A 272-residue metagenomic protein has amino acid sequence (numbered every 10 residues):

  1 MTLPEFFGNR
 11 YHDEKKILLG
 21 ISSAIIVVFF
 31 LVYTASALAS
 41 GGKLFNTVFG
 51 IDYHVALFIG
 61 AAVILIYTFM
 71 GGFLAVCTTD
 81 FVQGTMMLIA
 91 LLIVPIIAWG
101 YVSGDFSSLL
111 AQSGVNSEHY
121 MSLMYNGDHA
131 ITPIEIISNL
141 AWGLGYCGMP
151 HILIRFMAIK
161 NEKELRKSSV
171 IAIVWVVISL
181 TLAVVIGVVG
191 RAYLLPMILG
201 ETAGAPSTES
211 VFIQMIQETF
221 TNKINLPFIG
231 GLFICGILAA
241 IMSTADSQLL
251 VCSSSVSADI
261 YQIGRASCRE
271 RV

Functional and structural regions predicted by a protein language model:
M1, G8, D52, T85-G231: Loop-to-helix junctions at membrane interfaces in multi-pass transport proteins
M1-T68, A141-G145, I237-D246: Helix-loop-helix module between adjacent transmembrane segments
E5, Q248-D259: Re-entrant/interfacial helical elements at transmembrane boundaries that shape and gate the permeation pathway
N9, K43, T47, G100 (+6 more regions): Transmembrane helix-loop junction
R10-G20, S254-R271: Loop-to-transmembrane helix boundary motifs in multi-pass membrane proteins
E14-L18, D52-I59, N222, L226 (+2 more regions): Membrane-interface starts of transmembrane alpha-helices
S23-V27, A61-L65, Q83-M87, L91-V94 (+3 more regions): Residue-level recognition of pore/gate-forming positions within transmembrane alpha-helices of multi-pass
